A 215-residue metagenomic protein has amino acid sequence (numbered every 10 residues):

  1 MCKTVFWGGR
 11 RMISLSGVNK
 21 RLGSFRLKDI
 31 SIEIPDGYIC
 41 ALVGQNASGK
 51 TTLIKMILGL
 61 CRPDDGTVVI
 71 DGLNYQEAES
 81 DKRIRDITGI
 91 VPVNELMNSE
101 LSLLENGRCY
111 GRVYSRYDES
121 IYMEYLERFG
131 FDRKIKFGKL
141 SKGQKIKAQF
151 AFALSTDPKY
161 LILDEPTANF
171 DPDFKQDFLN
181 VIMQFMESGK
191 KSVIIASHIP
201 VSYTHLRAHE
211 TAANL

Functional and structural regions predicted by a protein language model:
V43-Q45: The feature captures the beta-strand-to-loop junction immediately N-terminal to the Walker
L58: Helix-to-loop junction immediately C-terminal to a conserved catalytic motif
G66-E77, K82-I84: Conserved ABC transporter NBD signature motif
V93-A148: ABC-family P-loop ATPase nucleotide-binding domains
L161-E165: Catalytic Walker B motif of ABC-type/P-loop ATPase nucleotide-binding domains
K175-S188: Helical segment within the ABC ATPase nucleotide-binding domain
T204-T211: Conserved small/polar residues in nucleotide/adenosyl-binding loops
